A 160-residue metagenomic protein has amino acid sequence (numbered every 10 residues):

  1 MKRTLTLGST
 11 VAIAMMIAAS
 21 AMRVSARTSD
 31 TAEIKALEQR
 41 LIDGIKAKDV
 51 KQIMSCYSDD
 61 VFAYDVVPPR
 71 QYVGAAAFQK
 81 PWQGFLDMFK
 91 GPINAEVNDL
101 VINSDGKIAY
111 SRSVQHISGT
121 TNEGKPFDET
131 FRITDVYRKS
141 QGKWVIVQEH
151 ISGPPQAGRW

Functional and structural regions predicted by a protein language model:
M1-T4: Positively charged n-region of N-terminal signal peptides that target proteins for export
G8-S20: Bacterial N-terminal signal peptides
M16, V24-S55, F62-W160: A beta-strand edge to alpha-helix "cap/lid" segment located at domain peripheries
